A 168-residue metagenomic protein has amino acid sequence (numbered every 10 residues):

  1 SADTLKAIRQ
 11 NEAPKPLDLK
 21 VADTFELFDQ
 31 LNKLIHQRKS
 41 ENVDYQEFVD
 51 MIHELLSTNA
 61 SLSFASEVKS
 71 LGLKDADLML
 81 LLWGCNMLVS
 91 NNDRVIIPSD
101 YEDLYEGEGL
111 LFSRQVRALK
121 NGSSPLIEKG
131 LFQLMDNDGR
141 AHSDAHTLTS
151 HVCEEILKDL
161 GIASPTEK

Functional and structural regions predicted by a protein language model:
S1-K168: Intrinsically disordered, low-complexity N-terminal extensions of AAA+/P-loop NTPases that precede the structured
